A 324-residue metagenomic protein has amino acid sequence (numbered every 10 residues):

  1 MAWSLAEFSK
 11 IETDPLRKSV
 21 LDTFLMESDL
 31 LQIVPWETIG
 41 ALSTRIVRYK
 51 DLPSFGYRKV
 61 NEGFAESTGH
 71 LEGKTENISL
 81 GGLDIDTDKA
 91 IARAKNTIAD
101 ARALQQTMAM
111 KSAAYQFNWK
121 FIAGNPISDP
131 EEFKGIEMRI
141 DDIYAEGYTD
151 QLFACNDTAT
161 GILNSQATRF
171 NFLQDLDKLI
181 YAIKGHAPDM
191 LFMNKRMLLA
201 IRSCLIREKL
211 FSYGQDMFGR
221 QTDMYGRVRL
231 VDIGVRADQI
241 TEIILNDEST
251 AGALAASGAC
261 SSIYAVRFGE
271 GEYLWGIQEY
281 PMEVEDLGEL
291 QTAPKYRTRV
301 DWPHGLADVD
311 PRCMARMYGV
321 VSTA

Functional and structural regions predicted by a protein language model:
A2-R48, P130-M190, K195-A324: Sequence/fold signature of self-assembling virion shell proteins
D22-I85, R102-Q105: An N-terminal, globular interaction/scaffold subdomain
Y57-K59, A92-T97, A265, V284 (+1 more regions): Extended, non-catalytic structural segments that build the interaction scaffolds of large macromolecular assemblies
L80-G82, R93-N96, L104, Q166-R169: Low-complexity, intrinsically disordered regions in eukaryotic regulatory proteins and secreted peptide precursors
I91, N96-A113: A generic, well-ordered mixed alpha/beta core segment in the N-terminal half of proteins
S112-K120, L179-A182: Structured segments of extracytoplasmic/periplasmic soluble domains in secreted or envelope-associated proteins
N118-G135: Short, glycine/acidic-rich hinge or "gate" loops at secondary-structure transitions that mediate conformational
